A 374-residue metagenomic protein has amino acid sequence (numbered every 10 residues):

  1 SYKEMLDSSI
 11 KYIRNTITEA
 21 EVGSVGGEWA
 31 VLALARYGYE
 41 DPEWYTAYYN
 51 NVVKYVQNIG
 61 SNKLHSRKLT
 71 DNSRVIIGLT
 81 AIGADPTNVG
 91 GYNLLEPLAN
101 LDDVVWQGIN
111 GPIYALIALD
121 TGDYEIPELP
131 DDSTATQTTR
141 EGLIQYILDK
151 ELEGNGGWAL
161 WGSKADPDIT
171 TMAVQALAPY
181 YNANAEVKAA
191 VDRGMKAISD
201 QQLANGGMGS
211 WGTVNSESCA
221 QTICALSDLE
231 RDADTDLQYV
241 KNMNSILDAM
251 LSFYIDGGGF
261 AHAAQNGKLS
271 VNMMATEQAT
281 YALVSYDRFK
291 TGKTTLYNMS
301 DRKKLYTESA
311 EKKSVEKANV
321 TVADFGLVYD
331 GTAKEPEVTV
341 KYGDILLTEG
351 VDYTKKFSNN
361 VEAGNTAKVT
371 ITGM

Functional and structural regions predicted by a protein language model:
S1-S8, A249, H262-E311: Terminal, non-catalytic domain-edge segments
T16-P42, N62-T87, V104-R140, L152-D192 (+2 more regions): An alpha-helical repeat/solenoid feature that recognizes helix-turn-helix modules
Y49, G91-L95, R140, I144 (+2 more regions): Core helices of alpha-solenoid repeat scaffolds
W158, M208, Y329, V338-V340 (+1 more regions): Fold-core signature of tandem repeat domains
W211, T321-D324, F357: Surface-exposed, proline-enriched loop/turn segments that connect beta strands in immunoglobulin-like
A310-I345: Solvent-exposed, low-complexity, repeat-rich "mucin-like" stalks and linkers
Y342-M374: Serine/threonine-rich, repeat-prone extracellular segments and beta-strand-based repeat modules of secreted/surface
